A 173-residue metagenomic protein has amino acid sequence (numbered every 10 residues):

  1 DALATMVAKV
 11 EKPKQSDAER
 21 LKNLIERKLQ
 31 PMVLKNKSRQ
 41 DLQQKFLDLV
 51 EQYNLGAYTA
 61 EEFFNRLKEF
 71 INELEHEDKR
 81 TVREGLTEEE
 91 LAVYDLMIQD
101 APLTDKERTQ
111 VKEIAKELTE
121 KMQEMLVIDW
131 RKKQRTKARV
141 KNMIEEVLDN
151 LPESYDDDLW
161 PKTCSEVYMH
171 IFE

Functional and structural regions predicted by a protein language model:
D1-E173: Catalytic cores and motor modules of nucleic-acid processing enzymes
